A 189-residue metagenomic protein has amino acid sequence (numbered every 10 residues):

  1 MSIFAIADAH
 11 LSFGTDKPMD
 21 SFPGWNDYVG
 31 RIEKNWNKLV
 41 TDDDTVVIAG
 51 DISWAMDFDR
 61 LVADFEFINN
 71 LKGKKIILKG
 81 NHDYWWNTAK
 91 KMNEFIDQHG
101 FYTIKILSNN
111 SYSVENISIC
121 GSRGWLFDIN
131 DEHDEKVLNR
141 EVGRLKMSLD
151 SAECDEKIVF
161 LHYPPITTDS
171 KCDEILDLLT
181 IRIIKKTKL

Functional and structural regions predicted by a protein language model:
S2, T15-V114, C172-K186: Core catalytic region of metal-dependent phosphoesterases/phosphodiesterases, especially metallo-beta-lactamase-like
S2-D8: Short, hydrophobic/glycine-enriched beta-strand segments
I6, A49, K79, C120-R123: Short glycine-rich loop/turn motifs that provide flexible caps or phosphate-binding loops at active sites
A9-D16, N87-T180: Conserved catalytic scaffold of divalent metal-dependent phosphoesterases
